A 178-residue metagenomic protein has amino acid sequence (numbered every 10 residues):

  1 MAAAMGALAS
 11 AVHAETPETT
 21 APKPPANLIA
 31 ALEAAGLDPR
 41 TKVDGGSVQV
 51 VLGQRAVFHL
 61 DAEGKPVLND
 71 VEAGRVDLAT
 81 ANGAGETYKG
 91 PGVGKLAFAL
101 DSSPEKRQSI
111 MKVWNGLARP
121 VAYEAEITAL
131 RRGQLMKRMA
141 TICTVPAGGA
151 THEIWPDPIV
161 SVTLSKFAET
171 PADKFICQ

Functional and structural regions predicted by a protein language model:
M1-A7: Bacterial N-terminal signal peptides
A9-A11: N-terminal signal peptide c-region/cleavage motif recognized by signal peptidases
E15-Q108, L135, I159-Q178: Membrane engagement elements in two modes
G64, R131-S165: Intrinsically disordered, low-complexity Pro/Gly/Ser/Thr-rich segments with frequent PxxP/GP/PP motifs and embedded
R107, R119-A122: Short loop/turn segments at connectors of secondary-structure elements within structured domains
I110-K112, E124: Beta-strand secondary-structure signal
V113-R119: Asparagine-centered strand-capping/turn motif at beta-strand->loop junctions
V121-Q134: Short acidic, flexible loop segments centered on an aromatic residue
